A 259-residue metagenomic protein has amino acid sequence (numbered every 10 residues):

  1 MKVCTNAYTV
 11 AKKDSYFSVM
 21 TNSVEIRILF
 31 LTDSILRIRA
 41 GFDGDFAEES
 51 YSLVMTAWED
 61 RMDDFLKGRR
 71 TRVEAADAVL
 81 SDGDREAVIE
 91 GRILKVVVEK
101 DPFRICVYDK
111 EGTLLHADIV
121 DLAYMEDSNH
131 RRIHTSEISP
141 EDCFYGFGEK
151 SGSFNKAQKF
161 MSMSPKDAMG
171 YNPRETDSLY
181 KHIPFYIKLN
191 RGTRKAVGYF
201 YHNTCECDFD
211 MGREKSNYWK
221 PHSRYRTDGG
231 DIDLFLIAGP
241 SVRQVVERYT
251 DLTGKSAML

Functional and structural regions predicted by a protein language model:
M1-A257: N-terminal accessory segment at the very beginning of proteins
